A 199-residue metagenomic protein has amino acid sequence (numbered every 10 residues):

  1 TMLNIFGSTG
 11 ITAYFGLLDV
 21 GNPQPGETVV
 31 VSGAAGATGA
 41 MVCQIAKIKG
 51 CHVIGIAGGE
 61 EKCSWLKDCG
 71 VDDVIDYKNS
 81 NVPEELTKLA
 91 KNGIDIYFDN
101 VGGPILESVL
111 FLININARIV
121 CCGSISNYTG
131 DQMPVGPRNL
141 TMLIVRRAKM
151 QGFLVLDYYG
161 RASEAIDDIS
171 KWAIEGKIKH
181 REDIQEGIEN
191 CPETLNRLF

Functional and structural regions predicted by a protein language model:
L3-S80: Mid-domain Rossmann-like dinucleotide-binding core that forms the NAD(H)/NADP(H) cofactor-binding site
A13, A46, L66, D95-Y97 (+4 more regions): Terminal peptide-recognition signature
D73-K78, D183-N190: Short acidic-hydrophobic, aromatic-tinged amphipathic segments that line or gate anion-handling sites
N81-N92: Short amphipathic alpha-helix with an adjacent loop that forms part of the alpha/beta core around
N92-D99, A117-R118: Short SAM/SAH-binding signature in class I
P104-I178: Glycine-rich phosphate-binding loop and adjacent beta-alpha segment of Rossmann(oid) nucleotide-cofactor-binding
K177-I184, P192-F199: C-terminal capping/lid region of NAD(P)-dependent oxidoreductase domains
